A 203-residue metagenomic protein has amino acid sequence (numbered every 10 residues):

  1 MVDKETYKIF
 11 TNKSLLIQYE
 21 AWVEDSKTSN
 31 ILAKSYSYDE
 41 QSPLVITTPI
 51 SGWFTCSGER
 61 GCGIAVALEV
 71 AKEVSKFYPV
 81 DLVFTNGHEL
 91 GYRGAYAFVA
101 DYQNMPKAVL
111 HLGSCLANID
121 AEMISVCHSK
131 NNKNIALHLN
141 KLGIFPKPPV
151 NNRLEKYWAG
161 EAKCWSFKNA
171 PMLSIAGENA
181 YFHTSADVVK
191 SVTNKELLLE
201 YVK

Functional and structural regions predicted by a protein language model:
M1-E59, K72, F77-V80: Soluble metallo-hydrolase cores and metallopeptidase-like ectodomains found primarily in the secretory/periplasmic
Y19-A21, S51-R60, F84, A121-K130 (+2 more regions): Second-shell loop/turn segments in exported
Q41, N86-N179: Metal-dependent peptidase/peptidase-like ectodomains
I46, L82-F84, S174: Structural beta-sheet core signal
S51-W53, A117, Y181: A short, flexible beta-alpha/helix-coil linker loop
S57-A65, E89-R93, K133, A159 (+1 more regions): Soluble non-cytosolic domains of exported or imported proteins
V66-V70, W165: Buried hydrophobic packing segments
V80, Y181-K203: His/Asp/Glu-rich mid-to-C-terminal helical/loop segments that flank catalytic regions of hydrolases
